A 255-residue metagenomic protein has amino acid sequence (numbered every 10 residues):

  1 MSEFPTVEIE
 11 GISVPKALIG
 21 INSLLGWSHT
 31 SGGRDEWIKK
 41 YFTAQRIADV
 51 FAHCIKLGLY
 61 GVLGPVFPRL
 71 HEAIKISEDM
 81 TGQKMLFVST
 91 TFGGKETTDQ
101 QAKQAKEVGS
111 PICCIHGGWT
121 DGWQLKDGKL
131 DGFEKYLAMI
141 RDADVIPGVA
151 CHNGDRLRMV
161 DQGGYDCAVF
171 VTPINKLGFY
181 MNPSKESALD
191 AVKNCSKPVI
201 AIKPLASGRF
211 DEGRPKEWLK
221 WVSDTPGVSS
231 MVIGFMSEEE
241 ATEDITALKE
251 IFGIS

Functional and structural regions predicted by a protein language model:
M1-D79, K216, W221, T225: N-terminal binding-site loop/beta-alpha segment at the start of enzyme catalytic domains that lines or forms
M1-V7, I21-L25, D49-I55, K84-F92 (+3 more regions): Short charge-dense sequence patches
S2-P15, T98-V108, L157-Q162, S187-D190: Short amphipathic alpha-helices and their capping/turn segments at secondary-structure boundaries
E10-G11, G20, G26, G58 (+4 more regions): Glycine-centered flexibility sites
V14-A17, L57-G61, G82-F87, G109-P111 (+4 more regions): Short, well-ordered coil/turn segments that N-cap beta-strands
K16, G20-L25, P111-G117, A168-N175: Non-cysteine beta-strand/loop elements that form the S-adenosyl-L-methionine
I38-D127: Active-site beta->alpha loop and helix N-cap motifs at the rims of alpha/beta catalytic domains
G93-T97, G118-S255: Beta/alpha (TIM)-barrel catalytic core signal, keyed to glycine-rich beta->alpha loops juxtaposed to Asp/Glu that bind
